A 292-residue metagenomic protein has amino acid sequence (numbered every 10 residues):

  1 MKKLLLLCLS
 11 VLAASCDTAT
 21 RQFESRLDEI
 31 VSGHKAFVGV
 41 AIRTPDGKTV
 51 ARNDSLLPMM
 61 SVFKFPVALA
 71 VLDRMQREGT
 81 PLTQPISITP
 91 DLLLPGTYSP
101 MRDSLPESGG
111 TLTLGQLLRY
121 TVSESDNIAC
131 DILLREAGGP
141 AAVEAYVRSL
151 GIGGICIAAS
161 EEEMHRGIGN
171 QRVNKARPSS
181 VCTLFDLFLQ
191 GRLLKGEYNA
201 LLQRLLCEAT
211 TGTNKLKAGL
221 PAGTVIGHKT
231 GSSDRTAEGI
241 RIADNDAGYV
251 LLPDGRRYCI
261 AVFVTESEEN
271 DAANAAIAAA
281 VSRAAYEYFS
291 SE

Functional and structural regions predicted by a protein language model:
M1-L4: Positively charged n-region of N-terminal signal peptides that target proteins for export
L9, L93-D131: Conserved catalytic neighborhood of penicillin-recognizing serine enzymes
A14-S15: C-terminal motif of bacterial Sec signal peptides marking the signal peptidase cleavage site
T18-I30, H34, R135-E136, P140 (+4 more regions): Structured C-terminal helix/loop/strand segments within mature extracytoplasmic catalytic/sensor domains
K35-L57: Short, conserved catalytic-motif segment at the N-terminal edge
L57-I88, T121, I260: Active-site SXXK
D73-L93, P140, E144, K195-N199: Short, well-structured active-site flanking segments
G110, D131-L193: Mid-domain, small-residue-enriched loop/turn segments at the edges of structured enzyme/sensor domains
